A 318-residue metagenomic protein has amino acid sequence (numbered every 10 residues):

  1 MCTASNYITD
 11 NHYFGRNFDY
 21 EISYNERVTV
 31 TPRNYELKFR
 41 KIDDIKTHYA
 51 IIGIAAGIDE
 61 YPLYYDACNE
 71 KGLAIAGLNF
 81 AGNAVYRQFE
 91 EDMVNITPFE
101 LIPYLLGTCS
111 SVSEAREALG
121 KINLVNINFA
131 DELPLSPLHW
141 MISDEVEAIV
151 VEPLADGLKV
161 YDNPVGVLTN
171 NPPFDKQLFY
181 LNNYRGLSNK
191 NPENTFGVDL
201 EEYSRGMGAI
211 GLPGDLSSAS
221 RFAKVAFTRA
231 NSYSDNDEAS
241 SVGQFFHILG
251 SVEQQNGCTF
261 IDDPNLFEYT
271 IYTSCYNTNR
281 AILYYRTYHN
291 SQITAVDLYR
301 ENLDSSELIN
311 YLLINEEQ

Functional and structural regions predicted by a protein language model:
M1-M93, N126, N310, Q318: A contiguous strand-loop segment
M1-Y13, I127-A130, L135-S136, D144-E145 (+1 more regions): C-terminus-biased signal that marks the final domain/tail of proteins
I8-N11, N69-K71, S143-E147, E152-G157 (+2 more regions): Short acidic-glycine loop/turn motifs at beta-strand connectors
Y20-I22, A81-N83, D156-K159, H289-I293: Short, surface-exposed beta-strand-loop junctions and turns on beta-sheet-rich folds
S23-V30, V85-F89, V160-V165, N171-P172 (+1 more regions): A short, polar/proline- and glycine-enriched secondary-structure boundary/capping micro-motif
I75-G77, V160, L283-R286: Short hydrophobic/aromatic-rich beta-strand segments that constitute the beta-sheet cores of beta-sandwich/beta-barrel
D92-N128, E238-H247: Proteins synthesized as precursors that undergo proteolytic processing into mature forms
K121-K159: Catalytic cofactor-binding cores of redox enzymes
